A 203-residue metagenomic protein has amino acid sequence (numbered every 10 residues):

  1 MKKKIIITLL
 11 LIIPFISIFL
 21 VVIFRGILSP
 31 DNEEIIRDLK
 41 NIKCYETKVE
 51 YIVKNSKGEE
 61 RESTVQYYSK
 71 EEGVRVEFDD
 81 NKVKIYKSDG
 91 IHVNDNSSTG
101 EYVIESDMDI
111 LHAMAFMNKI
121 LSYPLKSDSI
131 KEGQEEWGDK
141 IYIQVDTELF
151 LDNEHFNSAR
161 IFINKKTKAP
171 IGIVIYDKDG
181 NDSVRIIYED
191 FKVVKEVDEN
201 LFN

Functional and structural regions predicted by a protein language model:
M1-I6: Short, low-complexity patches enriched in S/T/P/G
I7-I23: Hydrophobic membrane-insertion alpha-helices, especially the h-region of bacterial N-terminal signal peptides
L20-N94: N-terminal mature ectodomain segment of secretory-pathway/periplasmic proteins
V22-E34, D38-N41, D89, V93-D152: Flexible, processing/modification-adjacent segments and terminal tails in exported/periplasmic/extracellular proteins
G58, D79-N81, S97-T99, D152-E154 (+1 more regions): Glycine-centered tight beta-turn/hairpin loop motif at sheet-sheet or coil-to-beta transitions
E62-Q66, K84-D89, T99-I110, R185-E189: Short amphipathic beta-strand/extended segments with alternating polar/hydrophobic composition
N81, M117-L125, E199-N203: Short, surface-exposed secondary-structure junctions/capping segments
W137-N203: Gly/Pro-enriched, hydrophobic low-complexity segments that function as extracytoplasmic propeptides/linkers
